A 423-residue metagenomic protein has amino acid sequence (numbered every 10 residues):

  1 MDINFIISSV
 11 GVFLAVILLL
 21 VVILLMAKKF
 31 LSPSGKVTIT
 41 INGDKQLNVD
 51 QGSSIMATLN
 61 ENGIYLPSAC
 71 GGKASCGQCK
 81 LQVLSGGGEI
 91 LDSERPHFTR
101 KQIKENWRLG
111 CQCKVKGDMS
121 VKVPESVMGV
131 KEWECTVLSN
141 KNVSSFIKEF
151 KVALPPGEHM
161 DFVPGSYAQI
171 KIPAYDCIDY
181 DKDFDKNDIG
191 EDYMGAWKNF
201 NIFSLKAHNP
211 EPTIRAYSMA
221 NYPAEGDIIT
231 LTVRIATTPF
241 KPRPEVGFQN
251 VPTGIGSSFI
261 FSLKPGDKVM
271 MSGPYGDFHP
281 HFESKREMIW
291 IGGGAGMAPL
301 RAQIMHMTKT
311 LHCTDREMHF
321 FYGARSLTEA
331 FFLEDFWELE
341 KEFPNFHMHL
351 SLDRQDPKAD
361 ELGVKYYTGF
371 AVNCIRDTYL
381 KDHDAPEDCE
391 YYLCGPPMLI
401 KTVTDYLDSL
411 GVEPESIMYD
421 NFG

Functional and structural regions predicted by a protein language model:
D2-G72, V83-K104, K309, T314-G423: Reductase modules of NAD(P)H-dependent flavoproteins
L19-M26, P96-E158, I178: Fe-S ferredoxin-like electron-transfer domains and their immediately adjacent linker/connector regions across
S54, Q78, Y167, P265-K268: Residue-level marker of beta-strand positions
P67-G77, G110-K114: Cysteine-centered iron-sulfur cluster-binding motifs in ferredoxin-type domains/subunits of redox enzymes
L138-P265, R325, S351-Q355: Ferredoxin-reductase
F259, S272-R286: A short, basic/flexible loop-to-alpha-helix module at the beginning of a structural domain
